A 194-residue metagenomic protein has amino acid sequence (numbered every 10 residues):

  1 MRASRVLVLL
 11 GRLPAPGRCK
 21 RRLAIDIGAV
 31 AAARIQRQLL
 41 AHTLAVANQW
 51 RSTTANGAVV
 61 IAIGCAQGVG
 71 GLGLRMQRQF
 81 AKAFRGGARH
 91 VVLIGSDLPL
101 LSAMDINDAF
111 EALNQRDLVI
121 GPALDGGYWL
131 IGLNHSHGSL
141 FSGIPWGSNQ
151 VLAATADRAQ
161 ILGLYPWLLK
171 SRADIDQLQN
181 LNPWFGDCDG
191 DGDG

Functional and structural regions predicted by a protein language model:
M1-L23: N-terminal nucleotide-binding beta1-loop-alpha1 segment
R34-T54: A short, N-terminal amphipathic alpha-helix
A55-A66: Short beta-strand/loop segment that forms part of the nucleotide-sugar
G64-V92: Short phosphate-binding loop-to-helix
I94-S96: Active-site acidic Asp-centered loop
L101-D125: Conserved donor-nucleotide/metal-binding helix-loop-beta segment in metal-dependent transferases, i.e., the alpha-helix
H137-R158: Short, glycine-/small-residue-rich phosphate/pyrophosphate-handling segment
A153, D157-G194: Conserved alpha/beta core of the MobA/IspD/sugar-nucleotide pyrophosphorylase nucleotidyltransferase superfamily
